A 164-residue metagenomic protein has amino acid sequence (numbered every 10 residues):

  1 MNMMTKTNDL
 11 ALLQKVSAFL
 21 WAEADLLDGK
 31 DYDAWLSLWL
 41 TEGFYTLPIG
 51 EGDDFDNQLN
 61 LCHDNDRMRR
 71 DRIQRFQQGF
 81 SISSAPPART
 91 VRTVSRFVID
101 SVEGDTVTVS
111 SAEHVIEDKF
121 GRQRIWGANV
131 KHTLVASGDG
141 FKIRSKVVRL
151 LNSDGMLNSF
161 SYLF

Functional and structural regions predicted by a protein language model:
M1-T41: Short, low-complexity N-terminal intrinsically disordered segments enriched in polar/charged residues
A11, N57, R122: Conserved aromatic-histidine-acidic binding/catalytic patches
Q14-A18, R67, I125: A generic "alpha-helical surface" signal
E23, W35, R69, V109 (+1 more regions): Hydrophobic pocket/interface hotspot
E23-L26, F80-P87, K119-G121: Short helix-to-loop capping/linker segments positioned immediately adjacent to catalytic or ligand/cofactor-binding
G29, P48-G50, A112, K146: Surface loops and adjacent helix of pleckstrin homology
T41-S110: A solvent-exposed, acidic/Ser-Thr-rich amphipathic alpha-helical stretch
V91-T93, V98-F164: A beta-strand edge to alpha-helix "cap/lid" segment located at domain peripheries
